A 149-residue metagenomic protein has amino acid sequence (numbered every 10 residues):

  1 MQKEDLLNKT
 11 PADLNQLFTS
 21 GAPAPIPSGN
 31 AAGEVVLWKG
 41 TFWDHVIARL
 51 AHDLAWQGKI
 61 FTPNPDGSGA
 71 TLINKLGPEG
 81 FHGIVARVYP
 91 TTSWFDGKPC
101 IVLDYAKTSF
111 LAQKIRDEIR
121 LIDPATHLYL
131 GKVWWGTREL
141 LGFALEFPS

Functional and structural regions predicted by a protein language model:
M1-S149: Soluble ligand-binding/transfer domains with enclosed cavities or grooves
